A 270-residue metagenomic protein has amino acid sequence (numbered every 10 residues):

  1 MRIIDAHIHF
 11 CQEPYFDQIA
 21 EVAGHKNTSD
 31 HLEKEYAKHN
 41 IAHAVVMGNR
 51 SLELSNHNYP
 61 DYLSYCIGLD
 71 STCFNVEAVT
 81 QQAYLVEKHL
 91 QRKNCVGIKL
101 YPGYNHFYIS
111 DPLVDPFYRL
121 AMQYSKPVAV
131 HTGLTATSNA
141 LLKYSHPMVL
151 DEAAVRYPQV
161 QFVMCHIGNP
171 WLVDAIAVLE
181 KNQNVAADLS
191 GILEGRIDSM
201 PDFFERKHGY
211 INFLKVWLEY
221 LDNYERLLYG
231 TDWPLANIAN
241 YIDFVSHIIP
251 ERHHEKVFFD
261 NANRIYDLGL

Functional and structural regions predicted by a protein language model:
M1-F10, Y15-H43, K215-V216, Y220-L228 (+1 more regions): Mid-to-C-terminal alpha-helical segments outside catalytic/metal-binding sites
I3-A6, V45-M47, C66-I67, K99 (+3 more regions): Active-site neighborhood of phospho(di)ester-bond hydrolases with catalytic His/Asp-centered motifs
H7, Y36, I98, A121 (+5 more regions): Conserved, mostly hydrophobic/aromatic
C11-P14, S51-L54, T72-F74, N105 (+4 more regions): Active-site environment of divalent metal-dependent phosphoester hydrolases
E21-H25, S29-R50, L63-D70, V96-G97 (+1 more regions): Divalent metal-dependent hydrolysis catalytic cores, especially in the metallo-beta-lactamase
H25-E35, V76-L90, L172: Short, acidic/polar
R50-S145: Active-site gating/metal-coordination segments in enzymes
Y65, S110-L228: Catalytic pocket-lining loop regions of alpha/beta-barrel enzymes, especially the amidohydrolase/enolase/GH5 lineages
